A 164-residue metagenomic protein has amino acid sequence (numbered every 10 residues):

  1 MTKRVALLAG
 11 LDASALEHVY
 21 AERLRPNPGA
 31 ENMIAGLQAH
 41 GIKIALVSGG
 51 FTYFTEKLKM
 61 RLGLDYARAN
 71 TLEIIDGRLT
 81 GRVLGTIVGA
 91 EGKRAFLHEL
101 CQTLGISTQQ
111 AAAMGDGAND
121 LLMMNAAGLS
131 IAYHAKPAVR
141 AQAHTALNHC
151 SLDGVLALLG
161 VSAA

Functional and structural regions predicted by a protein language model:
M1-A9: Short, compositionally biased "basic patch" segments
A9-A164: C-terminal cap/substrate-recognition subdomain and adjoining C-terminal extension of metal-dependent phosphatase-like
